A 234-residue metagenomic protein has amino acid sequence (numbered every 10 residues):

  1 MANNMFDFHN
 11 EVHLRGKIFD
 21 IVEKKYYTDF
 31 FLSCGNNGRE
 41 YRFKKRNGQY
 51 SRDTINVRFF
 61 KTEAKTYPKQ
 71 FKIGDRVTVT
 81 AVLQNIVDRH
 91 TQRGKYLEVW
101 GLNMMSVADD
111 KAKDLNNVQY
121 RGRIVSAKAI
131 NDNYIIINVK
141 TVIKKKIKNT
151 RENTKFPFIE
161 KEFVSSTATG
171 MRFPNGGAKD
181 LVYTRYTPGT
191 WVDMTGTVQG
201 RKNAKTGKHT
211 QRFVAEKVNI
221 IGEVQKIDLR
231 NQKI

Functional and structural regions predicted by a protein language model:
A2-I234: Single-stranded nucleic acid-binding surfaces, predominantly the OB-fold ssDNA-binding core
